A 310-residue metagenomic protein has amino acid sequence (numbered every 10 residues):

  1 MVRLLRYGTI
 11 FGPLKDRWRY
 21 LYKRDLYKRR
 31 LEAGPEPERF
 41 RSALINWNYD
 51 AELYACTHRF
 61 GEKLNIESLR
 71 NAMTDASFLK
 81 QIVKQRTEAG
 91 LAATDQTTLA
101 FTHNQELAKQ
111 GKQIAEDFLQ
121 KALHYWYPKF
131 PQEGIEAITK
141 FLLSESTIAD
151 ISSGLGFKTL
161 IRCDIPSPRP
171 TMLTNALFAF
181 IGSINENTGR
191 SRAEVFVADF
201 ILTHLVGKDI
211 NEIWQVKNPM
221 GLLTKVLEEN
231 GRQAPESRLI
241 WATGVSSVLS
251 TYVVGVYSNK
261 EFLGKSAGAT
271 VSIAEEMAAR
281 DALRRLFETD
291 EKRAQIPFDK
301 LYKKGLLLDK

Functional and structural regions predicted by a protein language model:
M1-K310: Double-stranded RNA-binding/processing signature
